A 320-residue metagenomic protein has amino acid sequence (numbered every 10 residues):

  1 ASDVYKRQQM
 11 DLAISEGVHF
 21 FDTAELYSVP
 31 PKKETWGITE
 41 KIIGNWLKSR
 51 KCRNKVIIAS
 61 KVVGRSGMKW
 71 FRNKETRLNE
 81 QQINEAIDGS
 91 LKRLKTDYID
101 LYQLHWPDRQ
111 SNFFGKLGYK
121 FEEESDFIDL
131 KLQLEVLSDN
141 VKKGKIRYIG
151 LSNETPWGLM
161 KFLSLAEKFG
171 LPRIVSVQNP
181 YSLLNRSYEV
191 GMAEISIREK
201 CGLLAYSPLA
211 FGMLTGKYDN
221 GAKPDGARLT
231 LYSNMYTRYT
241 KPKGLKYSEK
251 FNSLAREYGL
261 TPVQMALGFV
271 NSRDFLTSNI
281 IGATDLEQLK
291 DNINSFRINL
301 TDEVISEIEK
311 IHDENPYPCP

Functional and structural regions predicted by a protein language model:
A1-Y5: Short, small-residue-biased leader/transition segments that mark boundaries at the very start of proteins
R7, W36-K41, E75-A86: Glycine-rich anion/phosphate-binding loops
S15, W46-I57, R93-K95, V141 (+1 more regions): Acidic (Asp/Glu)-rich catalytic clusters
F20, I58, L203-L204: Hydrophobic beta-strand scaffold residues
F20-N45, D108-F114, F121: Glycine-rich, proline-tolerant flexible connector loops at the mouths of alpha/beta enzymes
F21, I99, I149: Glycine-centered flexible beta-alpha turn that most often forms the glycine-rich phosphate-binding loop
G37-V56, D129-K143: Alpha-helix-loop-beta-strand connector modules within alpha/beta enzyme cores
P107-K310: Beta/alpha (TIM)-barrel catalytic core signal, keyed to glycine-rich beta->alpha loops juxtaposed to Asp/Glu that bind
